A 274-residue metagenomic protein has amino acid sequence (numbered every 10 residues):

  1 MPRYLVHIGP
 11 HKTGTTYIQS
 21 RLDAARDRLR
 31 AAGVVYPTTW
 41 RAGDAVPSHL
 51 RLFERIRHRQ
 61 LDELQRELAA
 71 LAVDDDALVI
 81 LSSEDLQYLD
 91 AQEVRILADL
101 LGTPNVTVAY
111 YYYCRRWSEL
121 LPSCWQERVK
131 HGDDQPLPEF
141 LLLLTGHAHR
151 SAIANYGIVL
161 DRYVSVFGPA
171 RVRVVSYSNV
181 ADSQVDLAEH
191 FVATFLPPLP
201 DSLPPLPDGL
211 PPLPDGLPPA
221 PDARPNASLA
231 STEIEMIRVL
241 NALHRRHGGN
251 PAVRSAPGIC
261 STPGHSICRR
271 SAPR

Functional and structural regions predicted by a protein language model:
M1-R274: Anion-recognition interface
